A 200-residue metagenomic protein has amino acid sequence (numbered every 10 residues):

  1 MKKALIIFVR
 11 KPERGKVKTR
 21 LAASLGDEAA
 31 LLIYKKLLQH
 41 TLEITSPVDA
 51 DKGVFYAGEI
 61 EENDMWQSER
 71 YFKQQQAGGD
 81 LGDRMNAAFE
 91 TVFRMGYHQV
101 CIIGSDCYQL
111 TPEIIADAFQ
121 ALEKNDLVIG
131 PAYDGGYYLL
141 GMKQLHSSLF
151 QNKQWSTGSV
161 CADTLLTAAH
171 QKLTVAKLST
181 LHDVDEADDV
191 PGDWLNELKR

Functional and structural regions predicted by a protein language model:
M1-R20: N-terminal nucleotide-binding beta1-loop-alpha1 segment
L32-A50: A short, N-terminal amphipathic alpha-helix
D49-F72: Acidic donor-binding segment of Leloir-type glycosyltransferases
W66-Q99, T157: Short phosphate-binding loop-to-helix
C101-I103: Short aromatic-hydrophobic micro-motifs that form the base-stacking/packing surface for donor nucleotide recognition
Q109-G136: Conserved donor-nucleotide/metal-binding helix-loop-beta segment in metal-dependent transferases, i.e., the alpha-helix
H146-T167: Short, glycine-/small-residue-rich phosphate/pyrophosphate-handling segment
D163-R200: Conserved alpha/beta core of the MobA/IspD/sugar-nucleotide pyrophosphorylase nucleotidyltransferase superfamily
